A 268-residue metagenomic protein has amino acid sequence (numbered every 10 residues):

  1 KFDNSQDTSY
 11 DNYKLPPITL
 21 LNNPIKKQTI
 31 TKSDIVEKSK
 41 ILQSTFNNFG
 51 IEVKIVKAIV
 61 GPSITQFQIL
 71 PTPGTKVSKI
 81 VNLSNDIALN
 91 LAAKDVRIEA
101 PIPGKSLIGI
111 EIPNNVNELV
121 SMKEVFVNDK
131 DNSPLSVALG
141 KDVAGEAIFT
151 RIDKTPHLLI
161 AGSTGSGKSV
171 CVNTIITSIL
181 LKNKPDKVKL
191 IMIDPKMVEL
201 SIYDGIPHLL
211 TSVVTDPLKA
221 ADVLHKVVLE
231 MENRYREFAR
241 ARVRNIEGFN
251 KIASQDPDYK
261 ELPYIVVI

Functional and structural regions predicted by a protein language model:
K1-H157: Low-complexity, intrinsically disordered P/S/T-rich segments
N12, I102-L107, D129-N250, E261-I268: P-loop NTPase catalytic phosphate-binding loop
D256-P257: Extended, charged low-complexity segments that frequently continue into or abut oligomerization scaffolds
